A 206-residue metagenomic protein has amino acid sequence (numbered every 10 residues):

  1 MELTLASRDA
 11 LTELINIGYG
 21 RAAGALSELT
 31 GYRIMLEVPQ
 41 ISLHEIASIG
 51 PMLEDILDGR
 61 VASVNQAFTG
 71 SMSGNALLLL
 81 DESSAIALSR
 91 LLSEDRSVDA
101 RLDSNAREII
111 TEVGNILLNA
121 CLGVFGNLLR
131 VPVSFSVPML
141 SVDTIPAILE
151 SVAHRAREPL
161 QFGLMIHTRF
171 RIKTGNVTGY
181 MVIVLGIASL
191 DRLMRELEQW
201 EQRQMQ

Functional and structural regions predicted by a protein language model:
M1-Q206: Composition-driven recognition of glycine/serine/threonine/acidic- and proline-rich low-complexity segments and repeats
